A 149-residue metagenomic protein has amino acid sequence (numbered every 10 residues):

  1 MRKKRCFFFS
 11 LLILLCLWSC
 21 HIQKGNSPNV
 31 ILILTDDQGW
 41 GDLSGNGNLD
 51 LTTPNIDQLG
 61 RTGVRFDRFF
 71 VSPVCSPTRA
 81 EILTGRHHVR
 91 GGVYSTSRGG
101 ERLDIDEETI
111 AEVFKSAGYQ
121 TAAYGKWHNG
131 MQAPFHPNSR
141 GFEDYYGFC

Functional and structural regions predicted by a protein language model:
R2, C6-F9, W18-C149: Formylglycine-dependent sulfatase
